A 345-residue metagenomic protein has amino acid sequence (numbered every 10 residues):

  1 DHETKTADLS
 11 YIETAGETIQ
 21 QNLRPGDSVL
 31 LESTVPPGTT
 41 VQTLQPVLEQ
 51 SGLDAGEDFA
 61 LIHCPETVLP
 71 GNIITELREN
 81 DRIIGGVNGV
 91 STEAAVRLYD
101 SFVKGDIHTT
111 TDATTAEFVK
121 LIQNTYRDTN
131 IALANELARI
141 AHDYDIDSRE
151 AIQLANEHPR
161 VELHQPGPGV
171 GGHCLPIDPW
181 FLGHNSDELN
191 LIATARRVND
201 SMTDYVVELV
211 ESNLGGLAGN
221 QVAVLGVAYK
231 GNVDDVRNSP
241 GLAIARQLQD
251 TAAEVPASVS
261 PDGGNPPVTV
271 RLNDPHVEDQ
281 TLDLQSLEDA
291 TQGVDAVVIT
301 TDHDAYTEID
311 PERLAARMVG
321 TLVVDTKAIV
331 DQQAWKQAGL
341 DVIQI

Functional and structural regions predicted by a protein language model:
D1-I345: Structural/interface elements that position substrates and couple domains in central-metabolism enzymes
